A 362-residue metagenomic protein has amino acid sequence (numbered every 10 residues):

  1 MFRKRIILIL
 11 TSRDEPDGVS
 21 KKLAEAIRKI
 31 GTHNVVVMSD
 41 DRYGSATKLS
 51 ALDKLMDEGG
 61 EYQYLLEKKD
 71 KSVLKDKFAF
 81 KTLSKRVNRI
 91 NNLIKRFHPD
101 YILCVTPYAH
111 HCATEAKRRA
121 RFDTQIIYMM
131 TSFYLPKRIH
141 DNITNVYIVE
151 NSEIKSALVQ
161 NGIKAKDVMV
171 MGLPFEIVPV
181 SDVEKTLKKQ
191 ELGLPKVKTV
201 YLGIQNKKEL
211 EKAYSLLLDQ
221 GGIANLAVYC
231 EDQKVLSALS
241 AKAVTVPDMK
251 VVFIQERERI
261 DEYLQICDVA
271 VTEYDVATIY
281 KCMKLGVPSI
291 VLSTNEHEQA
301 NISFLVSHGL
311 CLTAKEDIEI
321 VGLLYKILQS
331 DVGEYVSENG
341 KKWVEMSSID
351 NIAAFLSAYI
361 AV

Functional and structural regions predicted by a protein language model:
M1-Y229, K234-V362: Nucleotide-activated sugar donor-binding and catalytic core shared by glycosyltransferases and related lipid-linked
